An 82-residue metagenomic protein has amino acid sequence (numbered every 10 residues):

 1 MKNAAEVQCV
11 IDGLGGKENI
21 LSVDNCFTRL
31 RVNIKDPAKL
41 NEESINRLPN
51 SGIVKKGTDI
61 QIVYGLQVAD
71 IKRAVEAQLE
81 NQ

Functional and structural regions predicted by a protein language model:
A4-Q82: Membrane-embedded alpha-helical signal segments
